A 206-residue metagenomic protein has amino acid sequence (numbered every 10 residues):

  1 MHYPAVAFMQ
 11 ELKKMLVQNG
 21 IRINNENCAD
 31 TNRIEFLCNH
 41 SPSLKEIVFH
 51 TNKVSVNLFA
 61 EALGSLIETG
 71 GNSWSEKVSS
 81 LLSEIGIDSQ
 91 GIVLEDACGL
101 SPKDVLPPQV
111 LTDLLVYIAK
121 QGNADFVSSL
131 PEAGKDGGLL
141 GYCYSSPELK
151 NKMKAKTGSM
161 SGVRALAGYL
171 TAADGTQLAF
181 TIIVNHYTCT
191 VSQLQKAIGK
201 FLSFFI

Functional and structural regions predicted by a protein language model:
M1-D125: A small/polar active-site loop signature that marks catalytic segments
K77, Q90-I206: C-terminal soluble interaction/assembly domains
